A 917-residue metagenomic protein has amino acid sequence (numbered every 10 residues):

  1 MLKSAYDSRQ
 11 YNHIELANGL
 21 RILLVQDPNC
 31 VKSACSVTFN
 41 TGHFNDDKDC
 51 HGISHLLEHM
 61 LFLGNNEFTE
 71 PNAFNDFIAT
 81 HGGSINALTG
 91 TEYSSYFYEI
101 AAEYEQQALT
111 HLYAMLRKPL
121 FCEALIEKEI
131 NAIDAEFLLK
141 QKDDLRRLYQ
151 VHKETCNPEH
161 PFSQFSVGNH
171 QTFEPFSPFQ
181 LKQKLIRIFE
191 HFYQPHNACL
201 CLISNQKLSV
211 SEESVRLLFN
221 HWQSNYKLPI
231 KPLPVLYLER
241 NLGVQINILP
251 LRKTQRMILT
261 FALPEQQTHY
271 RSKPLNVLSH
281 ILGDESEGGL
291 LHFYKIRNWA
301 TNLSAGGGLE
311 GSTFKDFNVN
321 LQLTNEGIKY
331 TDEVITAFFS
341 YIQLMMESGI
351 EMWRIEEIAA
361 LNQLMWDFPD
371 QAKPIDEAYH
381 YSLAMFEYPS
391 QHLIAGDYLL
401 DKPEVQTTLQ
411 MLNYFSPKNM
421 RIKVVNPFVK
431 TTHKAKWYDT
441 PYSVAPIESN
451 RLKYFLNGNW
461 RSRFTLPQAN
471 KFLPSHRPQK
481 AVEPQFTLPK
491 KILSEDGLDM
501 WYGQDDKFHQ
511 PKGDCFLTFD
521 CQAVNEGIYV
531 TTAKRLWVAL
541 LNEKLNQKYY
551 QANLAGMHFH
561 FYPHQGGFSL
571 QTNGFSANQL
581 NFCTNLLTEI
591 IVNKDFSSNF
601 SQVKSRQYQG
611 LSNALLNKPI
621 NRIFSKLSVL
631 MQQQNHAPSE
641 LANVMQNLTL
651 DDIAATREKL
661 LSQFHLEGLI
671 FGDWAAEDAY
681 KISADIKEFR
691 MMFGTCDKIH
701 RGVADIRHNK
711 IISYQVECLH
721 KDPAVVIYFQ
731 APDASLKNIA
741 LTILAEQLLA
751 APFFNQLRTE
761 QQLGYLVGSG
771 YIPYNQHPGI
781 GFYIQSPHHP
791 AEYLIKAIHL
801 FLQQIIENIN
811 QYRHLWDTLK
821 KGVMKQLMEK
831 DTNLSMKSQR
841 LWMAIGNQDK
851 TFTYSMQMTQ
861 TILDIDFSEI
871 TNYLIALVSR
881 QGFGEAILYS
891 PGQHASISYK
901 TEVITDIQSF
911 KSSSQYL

Functional and structural regions predicted by a protein language model:
G19, V37, H55, Y96 (+20 more regions): Buried hydrophobic packing residues in well-ordered domains
P28, K253-T254, P489-F519, T532 (+1 more regions): Active-site-adjacent "gating/activation" loops or surface patches in catalytic cores
N29, A34-E99, D144, Q164-N169 (+8 more regions): M16/MPP (pitrilysin/insulinase) zinc-metallopeptidase core fold and M16-derived inactive scaffolds
L63-E67, E99-A132, T313-D370, Y529 (+3 more regions): M16/insulysin-pitrilysin zinc metalloprotease superfamily fold
L120-N131, L138-L139, D144-H160, Q164 (+10 more regions): Non-catalytic accessory/assembly modules
F179-P195: A conserved hydrophobic secondary-structure block that centers on an alpha-helix together with its immediately flanking
C201-S204, E357-D506, I623-T695, I699-R707 (+4 more regions): C-terminal regions of mature proteins
G306-T313, D505-Q510, F559-F561, S713-V725 (+2 more regions): A glycine-rich, aromatic-flanked flexible loop/lid motif
